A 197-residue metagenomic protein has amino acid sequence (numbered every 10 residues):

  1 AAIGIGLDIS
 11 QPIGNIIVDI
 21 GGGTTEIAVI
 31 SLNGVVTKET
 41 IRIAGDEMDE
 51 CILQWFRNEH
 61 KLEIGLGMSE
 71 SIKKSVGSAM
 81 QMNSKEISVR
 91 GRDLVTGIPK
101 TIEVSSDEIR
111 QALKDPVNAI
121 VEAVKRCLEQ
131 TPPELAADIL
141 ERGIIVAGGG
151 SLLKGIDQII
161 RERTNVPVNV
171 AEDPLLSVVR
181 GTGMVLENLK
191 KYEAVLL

Functional and structural regions predicted by a protein language model:
A1-G4, I13, I20-A28, T37-K38 (+2 more regions): Short glycine/serine/threonine-rich phosphate/pyrophosphate-binding segments that cradle anionic phosphate groups
A1-V18, G183-E187, K191: Conserved phosphate-binding catalytic cores of ATP/NTP-utilizing and phosphoryl-transfer enzymes
D8, A112-I139, V185-L189: Phosphate/ATP-binding catalytic cores across multiple sugar-kinase/actin-like superfamilies, primarily ASKHA
S10, I17-T24, I30-G34, A44-D46 (+4 more regions): A short acidic Gly-Thr/Ser loop motif
S31-K114, I139: Phosphate-binding glycine-rich/basic clefts of nucleotide- and phosphate-handling proteins, predominantly
G34-V36, A137-R142, T164-P167: Short, surface-exposed connector motifs at secondary-structure boundaries
G77, Q81, A136-I160: Glycine-rich phosphate-binding loops at beta-strand->alpha-helix junctions
Q158-G183, Y192-L197: Conserved phosphate-binding/catalytic loops in two-lobed NTP-binding clefts
